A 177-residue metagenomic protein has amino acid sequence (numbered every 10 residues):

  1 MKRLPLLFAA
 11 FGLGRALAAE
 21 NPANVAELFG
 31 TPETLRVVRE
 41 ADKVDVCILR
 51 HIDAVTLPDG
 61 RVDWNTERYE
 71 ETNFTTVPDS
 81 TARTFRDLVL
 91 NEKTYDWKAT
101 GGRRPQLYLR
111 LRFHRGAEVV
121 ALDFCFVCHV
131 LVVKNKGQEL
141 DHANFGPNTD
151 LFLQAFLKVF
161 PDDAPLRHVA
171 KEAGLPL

Functional and structural regions predicted by a protein language model:
M1-R3: Positively charged n-region of N-terminal signal peptides that target proteins for export
P5-L7, R110: Exposed boundary/loop context
F8-A18: Hydrophobic h-region of N-terminal signal peptides that target proteins for export in Gram-negative bacteria
A19-L177: Function-determining sites in protein domains
